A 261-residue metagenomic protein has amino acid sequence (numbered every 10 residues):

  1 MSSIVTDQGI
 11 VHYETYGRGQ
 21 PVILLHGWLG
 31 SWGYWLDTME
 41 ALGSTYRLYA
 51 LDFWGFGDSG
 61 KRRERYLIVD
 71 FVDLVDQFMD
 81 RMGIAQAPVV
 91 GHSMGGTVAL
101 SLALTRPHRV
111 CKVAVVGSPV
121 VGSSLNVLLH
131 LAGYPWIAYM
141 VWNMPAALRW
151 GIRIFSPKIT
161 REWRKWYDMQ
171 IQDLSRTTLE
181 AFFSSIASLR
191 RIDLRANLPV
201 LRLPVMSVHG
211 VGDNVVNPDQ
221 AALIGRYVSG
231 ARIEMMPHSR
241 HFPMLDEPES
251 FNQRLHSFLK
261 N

Functional and structural regions predicted by a protein language model:
G9, E14-D58: Conserved HGGG/HGGXW glycine-rich cap/lid loop of the alpha/beta-hydrolase fold
Y49-G91, Q253: Active-site loop/oxyanion-hole signature of alpha/beta-hydrolase fold enzymes
G91, G95, A99: Gly/Ala-rich beta-loop-alpha elbow adjacent to hydrolase catalytic centers
L100, L104, C111-W142: Flexible "cap/lid" loop of the alpha/beta hydrolase fold
S124-L128, N143-P199: Conserved alpha/beta-hydrolase catalytic His-Asp/Glu region
L201, S207-H209, D213: Short beta-strand/loop motif that positions the catalytic acidic residue of the alpha/beta-hydrolase fold
P218, G225-H241: Catalytic histidine neighborhood in serine/cysteine hydrolases with alpha/beta-hydrolase-type architecture
S239-N252: Catalytic histidine-centered segment of alpha/beta-hydrolase-like enzymes
